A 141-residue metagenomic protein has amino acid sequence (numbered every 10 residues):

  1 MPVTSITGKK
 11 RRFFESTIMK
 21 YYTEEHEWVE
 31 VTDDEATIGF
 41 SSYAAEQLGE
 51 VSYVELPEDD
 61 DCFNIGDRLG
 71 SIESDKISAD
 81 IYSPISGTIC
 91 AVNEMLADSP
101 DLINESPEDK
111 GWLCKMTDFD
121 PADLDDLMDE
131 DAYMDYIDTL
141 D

Functional and structural regions predicted by a protein language model:
I6-R68, D101, E105-D141: Acidic, low-complexity mobile loops and tails
D34-A36, K76, I89: Short amphipathic alpha-helical segments, especially helix-boundary/capping motifs
L56-E58, F63-N64, D75, P84 (+1 more regions): Surface-exposed strand-loop junctions at beta-sheet edges and helix termini that form docking/interaction patches
R68-G70, D75-I77, M95-L96, D120: Short, charged beta-turn/beta-strand-edge "cap" motif at the junction between a beta-strand and an adjacent loop
K76, Y82-P84, E108-G111: Short connector loops at helix/strand junctions that flank enzyme active sites, especially segments positioning acidic
S86-S106: Short peripheral tails and domain-boundary helices/loops at the edges of structured domains
